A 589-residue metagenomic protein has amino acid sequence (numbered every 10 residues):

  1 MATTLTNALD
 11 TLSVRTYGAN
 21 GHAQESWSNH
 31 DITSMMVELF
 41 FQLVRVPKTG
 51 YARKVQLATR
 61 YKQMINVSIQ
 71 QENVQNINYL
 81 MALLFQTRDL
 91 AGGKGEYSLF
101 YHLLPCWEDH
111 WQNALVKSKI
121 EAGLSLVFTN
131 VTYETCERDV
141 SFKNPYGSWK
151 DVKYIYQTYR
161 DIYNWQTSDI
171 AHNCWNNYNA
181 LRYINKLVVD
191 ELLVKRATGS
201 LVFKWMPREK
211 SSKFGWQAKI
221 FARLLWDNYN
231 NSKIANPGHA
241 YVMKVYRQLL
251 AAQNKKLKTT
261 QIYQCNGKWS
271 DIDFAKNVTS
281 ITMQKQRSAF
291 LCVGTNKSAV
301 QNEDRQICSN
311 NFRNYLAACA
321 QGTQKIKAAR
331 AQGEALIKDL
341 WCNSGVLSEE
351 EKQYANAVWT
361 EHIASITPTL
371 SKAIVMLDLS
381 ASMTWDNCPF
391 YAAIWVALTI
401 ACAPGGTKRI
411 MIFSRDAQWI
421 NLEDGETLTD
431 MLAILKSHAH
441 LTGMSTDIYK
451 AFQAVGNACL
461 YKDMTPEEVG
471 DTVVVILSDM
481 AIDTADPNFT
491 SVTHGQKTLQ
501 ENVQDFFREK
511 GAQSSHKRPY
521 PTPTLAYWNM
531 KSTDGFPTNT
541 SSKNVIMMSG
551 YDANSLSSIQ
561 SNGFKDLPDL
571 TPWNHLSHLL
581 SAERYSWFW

Functional and structural regions predicted by a protein language model:
M1-Y391, C402-W589: Long lumenal/extracellular ectodomains of secretory and single-pass membrane proteins
